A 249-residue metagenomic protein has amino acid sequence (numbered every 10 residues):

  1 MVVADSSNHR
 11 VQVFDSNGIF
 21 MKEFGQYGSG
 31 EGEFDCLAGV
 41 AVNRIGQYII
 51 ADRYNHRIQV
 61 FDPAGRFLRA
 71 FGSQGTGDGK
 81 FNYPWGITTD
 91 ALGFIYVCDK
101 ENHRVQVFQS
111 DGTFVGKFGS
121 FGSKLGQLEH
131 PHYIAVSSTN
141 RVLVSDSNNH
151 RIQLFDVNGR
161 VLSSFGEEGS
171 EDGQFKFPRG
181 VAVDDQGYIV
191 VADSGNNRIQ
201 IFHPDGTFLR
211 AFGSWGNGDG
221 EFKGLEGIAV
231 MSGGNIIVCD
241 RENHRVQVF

Functional and structural regions predicted by a protein language model:
M1-F249: Eukaryotic scaffold repeat domains enriched in small/polar residues
